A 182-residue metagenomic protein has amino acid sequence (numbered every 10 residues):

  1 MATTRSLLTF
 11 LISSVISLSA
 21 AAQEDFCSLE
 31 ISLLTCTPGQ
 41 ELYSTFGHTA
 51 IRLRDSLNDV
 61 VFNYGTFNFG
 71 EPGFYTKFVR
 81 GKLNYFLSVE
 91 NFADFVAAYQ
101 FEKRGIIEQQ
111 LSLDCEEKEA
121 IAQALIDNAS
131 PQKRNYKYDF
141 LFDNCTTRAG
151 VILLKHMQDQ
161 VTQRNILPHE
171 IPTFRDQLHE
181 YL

Functional and structural regions predicted by a protein language model:
M1-L8: Bacterial N-terminal signal peptides that target proteins for export
A2, D25, E102, A124-S130 (+1 more regions): N-terminal pre-domains immediately preceding structured catalytic cores
T9-S17: Bacterial N-terminal signal peptides
A20-E24: Boundary at the C-terminal end of the N-terminal hydrophobic targeting segment
C27-R104: Glycine-rich catalytic cores of cysteine/serine-nucleophile enzymes that process amide/ester linkages in cell-envelope
G39-Q40, R104-S112, P131-F140: Second-shell loop/turn segments in exported
L113-I126: A structural motif
D127-L182: Activation targets extended, charge/polar-rich intrinsically disordered C-terminal tails
